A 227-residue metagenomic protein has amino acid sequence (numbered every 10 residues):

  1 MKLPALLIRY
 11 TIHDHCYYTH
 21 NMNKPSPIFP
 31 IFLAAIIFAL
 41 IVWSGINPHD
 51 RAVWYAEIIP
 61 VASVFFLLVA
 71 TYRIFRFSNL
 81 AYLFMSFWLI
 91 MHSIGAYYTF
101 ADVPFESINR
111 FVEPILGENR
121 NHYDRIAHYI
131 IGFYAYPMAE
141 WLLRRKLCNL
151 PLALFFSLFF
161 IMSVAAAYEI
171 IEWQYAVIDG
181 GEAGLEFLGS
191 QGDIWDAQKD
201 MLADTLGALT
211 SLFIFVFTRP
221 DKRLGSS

Functional and structural regions predicted by a protein language model:
T11: Short polybasic linear motifs
M22-A183, T205, L209-S227: Bulky hydrophobic segments
G181-Q198: Short, membrane-exposed interhelical loops at transmembrane-helix boundaries
